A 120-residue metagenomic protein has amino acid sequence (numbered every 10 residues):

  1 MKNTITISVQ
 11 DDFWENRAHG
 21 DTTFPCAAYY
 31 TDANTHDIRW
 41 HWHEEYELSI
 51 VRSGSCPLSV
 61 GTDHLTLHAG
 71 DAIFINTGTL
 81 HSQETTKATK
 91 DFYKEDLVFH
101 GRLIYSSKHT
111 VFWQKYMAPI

Functional and structural regions predicted by a protein language model:
M1-A72: Generic protein-terminus/edge-of-domain signal
K2-T23, T77-I120: A hydrophobic/aromatic-rich effector-binding and dimerization subdomain of bacterial HTH-type transcriptional regulators
